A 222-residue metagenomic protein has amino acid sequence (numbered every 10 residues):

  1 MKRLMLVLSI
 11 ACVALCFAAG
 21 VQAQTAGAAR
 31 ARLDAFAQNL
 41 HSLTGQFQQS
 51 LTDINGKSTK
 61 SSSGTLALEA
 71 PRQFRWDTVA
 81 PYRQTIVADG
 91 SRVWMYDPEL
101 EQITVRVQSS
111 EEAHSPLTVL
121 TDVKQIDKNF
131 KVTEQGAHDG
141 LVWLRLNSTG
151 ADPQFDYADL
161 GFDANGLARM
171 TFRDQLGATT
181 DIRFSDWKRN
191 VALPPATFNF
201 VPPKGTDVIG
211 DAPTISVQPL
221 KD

Functional and structural regions predicted by a protein language model:
M1-S9: Bacterial N-terminal signal peptides that target proteins for export
I10-A11, V21: Cleavable N-terminal signal peptides
Q24-D53, K57-T59, V87, M95-D156 (+1 more regions): Flexible, processing/modification-adjacent segments and terminal tails in exported/periplasmic/extracellular proteins
L51, L68-A70, G150, A164: Beta-strand elements of well-folded, non-transmembrane domains
S63-S115, T180-D181: An acidic-aromatic
T104, Q125-A212: Gly/Pro-enriched, hydrophobic low-complexity segments that function as extracytoplasmic propeptides/linkers
G210-K221: Short, low-complexity, Pro/Ser/Thr/Gly-rich segments in the mature regions of secreted, periplasmic
